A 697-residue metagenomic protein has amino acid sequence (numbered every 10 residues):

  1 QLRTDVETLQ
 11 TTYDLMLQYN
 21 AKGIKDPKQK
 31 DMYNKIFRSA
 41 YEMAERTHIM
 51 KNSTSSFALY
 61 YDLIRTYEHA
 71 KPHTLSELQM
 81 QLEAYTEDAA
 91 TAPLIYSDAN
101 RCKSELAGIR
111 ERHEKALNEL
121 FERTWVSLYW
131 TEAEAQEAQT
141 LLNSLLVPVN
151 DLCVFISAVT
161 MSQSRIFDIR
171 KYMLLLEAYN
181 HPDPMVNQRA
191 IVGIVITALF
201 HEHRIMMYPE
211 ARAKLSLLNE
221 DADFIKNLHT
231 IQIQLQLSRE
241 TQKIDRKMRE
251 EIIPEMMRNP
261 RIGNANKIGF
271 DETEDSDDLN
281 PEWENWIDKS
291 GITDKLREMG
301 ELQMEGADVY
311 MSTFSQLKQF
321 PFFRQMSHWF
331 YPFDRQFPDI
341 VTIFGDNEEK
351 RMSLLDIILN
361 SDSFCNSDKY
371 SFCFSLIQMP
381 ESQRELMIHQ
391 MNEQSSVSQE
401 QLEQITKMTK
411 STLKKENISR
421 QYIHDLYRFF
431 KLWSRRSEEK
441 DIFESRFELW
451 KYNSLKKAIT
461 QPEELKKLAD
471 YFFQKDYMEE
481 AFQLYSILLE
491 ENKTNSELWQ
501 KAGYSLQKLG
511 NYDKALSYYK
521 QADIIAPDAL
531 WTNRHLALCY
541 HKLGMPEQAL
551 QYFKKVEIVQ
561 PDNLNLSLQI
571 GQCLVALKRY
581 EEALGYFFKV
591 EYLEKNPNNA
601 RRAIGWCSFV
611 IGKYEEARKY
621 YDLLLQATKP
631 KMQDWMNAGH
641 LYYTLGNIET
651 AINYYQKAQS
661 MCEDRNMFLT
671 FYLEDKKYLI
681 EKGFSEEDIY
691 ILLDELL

Functional and structural regions predicted by a protein language model:
R189, E463, E497, L530-W531 (+4 more regions): Start-of-helix register in tetratricopeptide repeats
Y331-A526: Alpha-solenoid helical-repeat scaffolds
I487-E490, K520-I524, K554-I558, F588-Y592 (+2 more regions): Conserved structural position within tetratricopeptide repeats
M667-L697: Terminal, low-structured helical/coil segments at or just beyond the last alpha-helical repeat
